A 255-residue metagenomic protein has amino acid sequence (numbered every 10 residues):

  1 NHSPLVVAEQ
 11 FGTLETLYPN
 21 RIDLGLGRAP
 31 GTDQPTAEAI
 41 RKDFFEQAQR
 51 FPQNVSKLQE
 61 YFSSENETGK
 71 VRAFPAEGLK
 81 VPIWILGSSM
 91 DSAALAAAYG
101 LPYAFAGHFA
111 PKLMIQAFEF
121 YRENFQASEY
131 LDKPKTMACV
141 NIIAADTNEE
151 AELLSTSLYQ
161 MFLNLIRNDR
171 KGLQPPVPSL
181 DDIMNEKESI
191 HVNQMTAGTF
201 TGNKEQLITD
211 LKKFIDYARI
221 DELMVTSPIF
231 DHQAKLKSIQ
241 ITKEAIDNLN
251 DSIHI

Functional and structural regions predicted by a protein language model:
N1-P4, E77-G87, M195-K204: Active-site mouth loops of central-metabolism enzymes
N1-S63, Y103: Flexible, glycine-rich active-site loops centered on histidine and acidic residues that chelate a metal or position
L14, A96, A151, F214 (+1 more regions): Conserved, mostly hydrophobic/aromatic
R21-G25, P82-W84, P102-A104, K135-M137 (+1 more regions): Structural preference for beta-strand elements that scaffold enzyme active sites
G27-G31, S88, H108, N141-I143 (+1 more regions): Active-site beta-loop-alpha junctions enriched in small/polar residues
F44-R72, L113-R219, N250-I253: An alpha-helical appendage that flanks or caps ligand/catalytic pockets
D91-K112, A117-F118, R122: A conserved active-site cap/scaffold subdomain adjacent to cofactor or substrate pockets
I215-I255: Generic C-terminus detector
